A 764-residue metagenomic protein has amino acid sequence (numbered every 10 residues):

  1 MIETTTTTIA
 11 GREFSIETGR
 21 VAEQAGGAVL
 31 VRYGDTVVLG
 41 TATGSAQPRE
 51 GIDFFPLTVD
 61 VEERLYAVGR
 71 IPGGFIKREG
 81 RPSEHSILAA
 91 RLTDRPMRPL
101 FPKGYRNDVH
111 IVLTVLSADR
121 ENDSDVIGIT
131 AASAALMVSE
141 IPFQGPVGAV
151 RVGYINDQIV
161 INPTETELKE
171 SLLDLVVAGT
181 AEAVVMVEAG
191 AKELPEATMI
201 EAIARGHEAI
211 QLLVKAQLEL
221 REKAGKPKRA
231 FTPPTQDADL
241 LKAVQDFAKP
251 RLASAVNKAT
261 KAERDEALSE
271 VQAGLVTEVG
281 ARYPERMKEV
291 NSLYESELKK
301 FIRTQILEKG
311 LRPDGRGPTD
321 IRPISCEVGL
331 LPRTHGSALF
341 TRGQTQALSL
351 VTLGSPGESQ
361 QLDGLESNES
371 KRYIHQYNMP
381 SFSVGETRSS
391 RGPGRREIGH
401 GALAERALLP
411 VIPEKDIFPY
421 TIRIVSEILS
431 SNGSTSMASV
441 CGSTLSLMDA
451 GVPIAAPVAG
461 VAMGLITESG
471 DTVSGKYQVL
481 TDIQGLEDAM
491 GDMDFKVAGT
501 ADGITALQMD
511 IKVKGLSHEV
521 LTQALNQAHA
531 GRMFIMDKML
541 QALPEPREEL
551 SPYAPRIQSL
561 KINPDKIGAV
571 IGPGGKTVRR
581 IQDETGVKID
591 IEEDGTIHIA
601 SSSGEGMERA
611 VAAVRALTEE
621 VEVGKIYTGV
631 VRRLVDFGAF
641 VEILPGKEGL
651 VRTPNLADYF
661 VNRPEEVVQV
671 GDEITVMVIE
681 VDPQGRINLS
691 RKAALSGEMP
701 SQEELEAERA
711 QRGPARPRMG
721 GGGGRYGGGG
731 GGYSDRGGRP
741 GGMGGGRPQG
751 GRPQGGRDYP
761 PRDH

Functional and structural regions predicted by a protein language model:
M1-S45, T232-N368, P555-A569, T577 (+1 more regions): Extended amphipathic alpha-helical scaffolds
M1-T232: Long, basic N-terminal domains or extensions that often function in RNA/ssDNA interaction or organelle/cellular
A25-N122, A181, E188, L330 (+2 more regions): Glycine-rich, flexible beta-strand/loop modules in the N-terminal catalytic cores of phosphate-handling
G27-V29, N122-E140, V328-V351, N432-V452 (+1 more regions): Conserved phosphate/anionic-ligand binding catalytic regions in large, soluble enzymes, centered on
L113-V115, V185-G190, F231-T235, D246-V256 (+6 more regions): Short, hydrophobic beta-strand segments
E140-K258, L447-E548: Mobile "lid/hinge" segments at catalytic clefts and subdomain interfaces of large enzymes
A224-P227, F231-A238, F534-L560, G606-T628: Long, charged amphipathic helices and adjacent flexible linkers at domain junctions
Y553-I557, P564-H764: Single-stranded RNA-binding regions, centering on S1/OB-family and related RNA-binding modules
